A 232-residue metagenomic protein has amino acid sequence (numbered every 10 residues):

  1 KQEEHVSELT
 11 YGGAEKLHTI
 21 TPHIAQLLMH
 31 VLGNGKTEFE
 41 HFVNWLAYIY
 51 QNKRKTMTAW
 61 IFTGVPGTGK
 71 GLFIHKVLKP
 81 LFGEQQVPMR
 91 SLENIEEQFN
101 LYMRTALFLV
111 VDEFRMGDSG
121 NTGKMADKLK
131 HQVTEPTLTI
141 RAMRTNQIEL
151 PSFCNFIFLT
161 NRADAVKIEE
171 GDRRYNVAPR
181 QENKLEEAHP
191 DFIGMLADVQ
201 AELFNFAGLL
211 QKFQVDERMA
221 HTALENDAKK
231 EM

Functional and structural regions predicted by a protein language model:
K1-F114, G123-M125, N176, L210: P-loop NTPase catalytic core of nucleic-acid-dependent motor ATPases
F99-R104, R141-L159: AAA+/SF3 P-loop NTPase mechanochemical coupling elements
T105-L107, S152-N155, E170-N176: Short glycine-/polar-rich loops that comprise or flank the Walker A/P-loop and associated switch/sensor motifs
L107-V133, A165-D172: Conserved AAA+/SF3 P-loop NTPase catalytic/coupling segment centered on the Walker-B
K124-E149: Conserved catalytic/switch belt of AAA+ P-loop NTPases
V166-L185: A short helix-turn-beta junction within AAA+ P-loop NTPase domains corresponding to the substrate/partner-engaging
K184-V199: Conserved phosphate-binding loops in nucleotide/dinucleotide-binding enzymes
L209-M232: Conserved alpha/beta core segments of nucleic-acid transaction machinery
